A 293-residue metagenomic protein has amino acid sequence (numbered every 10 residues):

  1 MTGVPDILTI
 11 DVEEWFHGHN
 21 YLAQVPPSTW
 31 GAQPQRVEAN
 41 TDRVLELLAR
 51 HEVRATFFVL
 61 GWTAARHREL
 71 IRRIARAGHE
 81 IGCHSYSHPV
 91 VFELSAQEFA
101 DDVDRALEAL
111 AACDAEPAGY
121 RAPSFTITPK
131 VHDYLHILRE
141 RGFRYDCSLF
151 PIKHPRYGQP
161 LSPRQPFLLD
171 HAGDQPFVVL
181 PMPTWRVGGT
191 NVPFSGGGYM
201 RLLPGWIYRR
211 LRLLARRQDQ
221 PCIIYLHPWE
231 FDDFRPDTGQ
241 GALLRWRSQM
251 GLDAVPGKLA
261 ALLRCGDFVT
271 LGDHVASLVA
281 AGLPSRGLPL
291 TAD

Functional and structural regions predicted by a protein language model:
M1-A77: Active-site beta->alpha N-cap acidic-glycine motif
D11, L48, I81-H84, A106 (+5 more regions): Conserved, mostly hydrophobic/aromatic
E13-W15, W62-A64, S87-H88, F125-I127 (+4 more regions): Short, solvent-exposed loop/turn segments at secondary-structure junctions
S28-A32, R36, L94-D101, Y199-L202 (+1 more regions): Alpha-helix N-cap and loop-to-helix initiation/capping positions
T41-L45, R68-R72, A100-E108, L135 (+2 more regions): Generic structural signal for well-ordered alpha-helices, preferentially at hydrophobic/aromatic core positions
R50-H51, L202-D293: C-terminal domain-boundary segment and adjacent tail
H51-V131, F143-R144, S148-P155, Q175: Metal-dependent polysaccharide deacetylase catalytic core of the NodB/CE4 family, i.e., the active-site-bearing domain
A115, A122-Y225: Active-site-adjacent pocket scaffolds in enzyme catalytic domains
